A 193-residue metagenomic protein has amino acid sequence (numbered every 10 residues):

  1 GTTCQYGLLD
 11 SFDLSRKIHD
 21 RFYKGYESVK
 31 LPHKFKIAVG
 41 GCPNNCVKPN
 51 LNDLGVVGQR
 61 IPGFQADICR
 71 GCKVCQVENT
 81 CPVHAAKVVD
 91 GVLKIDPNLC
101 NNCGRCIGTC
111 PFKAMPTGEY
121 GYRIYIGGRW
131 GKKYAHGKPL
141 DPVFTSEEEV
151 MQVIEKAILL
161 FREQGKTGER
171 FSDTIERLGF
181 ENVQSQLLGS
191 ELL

Functional and structural regions predicted by a protein language model:
G1-V74, T80, K94, N98-L99: Small-residue-enriched alpha-helical segments and adjacent helix-cap loops that form tight helix-helix packing
T3-L14, P142-E149, E163, S172-I175: Catalytic cores of large soluble enzymes that bind and process phosphate-bearing ligands
D10, L14-I18, F22, V77 (+6 more regions): General structural feature for long, well-ordered alpha-helical segments within catalytic domains of soluble enzymes
S28-K34, V89, E163-R177, L193: Flexible, glycine/charged-enriched surface loops at secondary-structure junctions
L54-G58, Y122-W130: Short beta-strand elements
V74-K94, N101, R105-G121: Iron-sulfur cluster-binding cysteine motifs and their immediate structural context in ferredoxin-like electron-transfer
Y120, G128-G165: A hydrophobic, small-residue-rich beta->alpha segment in the mid-to-C-terminal subdomain of diverse proteins
N182-L193: C-terminal, charged low-complexity interaction regions
